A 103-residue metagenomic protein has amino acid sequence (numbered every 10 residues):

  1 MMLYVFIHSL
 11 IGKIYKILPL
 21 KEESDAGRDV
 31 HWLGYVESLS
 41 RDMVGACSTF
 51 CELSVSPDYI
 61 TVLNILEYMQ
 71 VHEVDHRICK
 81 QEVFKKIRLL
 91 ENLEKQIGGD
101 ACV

Functional and structural regions predicted by a protein language model:
M1-G34, I87-Q96: Short terminal alpha-helical segments
M1-M2, M43, M69: Detector for methionine-enriched segments
H8, E37, K80-F84: Conserved positions within tetratricopeptide repeat
K13, A46, G99-D100: Intrinsically disordered, low-complexity regions
K16-I65: Amphipathic alpha-helical interaction modules
T61-V103: Amphipathic alpha-helical binding modules
